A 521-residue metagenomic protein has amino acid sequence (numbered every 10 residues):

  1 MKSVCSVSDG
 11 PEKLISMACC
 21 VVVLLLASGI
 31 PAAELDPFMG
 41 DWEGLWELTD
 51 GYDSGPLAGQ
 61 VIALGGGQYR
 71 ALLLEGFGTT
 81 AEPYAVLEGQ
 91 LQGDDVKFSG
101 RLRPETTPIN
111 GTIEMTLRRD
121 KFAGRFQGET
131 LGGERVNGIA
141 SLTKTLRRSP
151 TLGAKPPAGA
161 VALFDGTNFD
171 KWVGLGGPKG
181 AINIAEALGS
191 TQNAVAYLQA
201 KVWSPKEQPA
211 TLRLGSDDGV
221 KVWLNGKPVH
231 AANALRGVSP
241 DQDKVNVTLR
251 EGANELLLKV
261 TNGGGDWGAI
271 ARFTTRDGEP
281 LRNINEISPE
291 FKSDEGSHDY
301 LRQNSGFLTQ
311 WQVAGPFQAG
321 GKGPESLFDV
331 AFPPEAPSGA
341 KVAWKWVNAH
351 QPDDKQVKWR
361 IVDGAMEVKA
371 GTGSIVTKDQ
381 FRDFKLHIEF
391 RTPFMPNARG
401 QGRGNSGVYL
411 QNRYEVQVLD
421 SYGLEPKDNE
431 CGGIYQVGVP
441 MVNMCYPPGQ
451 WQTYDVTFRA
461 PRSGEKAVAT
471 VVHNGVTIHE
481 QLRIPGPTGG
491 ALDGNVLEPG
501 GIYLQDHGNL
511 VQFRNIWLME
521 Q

Functional and structural regions predicted by a protein language model:
M1-E12: N-terminal secretory signal peptides that target proteins for export/translocation
S16-A27: Bacterial N-terminal signal peptides
L25-I30, E480: Short hydrophobic alpha-helical membrane-anchoring segments
A32-E34: Boundary at the C-terminal end of the N-terminal hydrophobic targeting segment
D53-G59, L64-Q68, L72-R213, K227-Q521: Carbohydrate-interacting regions of secretory-pathway proteins
D218-K221, H230: Short, solvent-exposed loop/linker segments at beta-strand-coil boundaries, enriched for Pro/Gly and Ser/Thr
